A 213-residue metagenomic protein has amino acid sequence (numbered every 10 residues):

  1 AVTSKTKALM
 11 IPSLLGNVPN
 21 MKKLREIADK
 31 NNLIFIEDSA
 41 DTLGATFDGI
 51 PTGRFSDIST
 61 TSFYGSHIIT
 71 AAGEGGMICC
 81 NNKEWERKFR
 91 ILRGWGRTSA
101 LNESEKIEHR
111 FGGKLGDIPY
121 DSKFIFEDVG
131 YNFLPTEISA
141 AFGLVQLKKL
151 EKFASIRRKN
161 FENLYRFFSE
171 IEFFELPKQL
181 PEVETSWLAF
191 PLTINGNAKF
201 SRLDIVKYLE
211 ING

Functional and structural regions predicted by a protein language model:
A1-A71, M77-R87: Active-site phosphate-binding strand-loop segment of PLP-dependent enzymes
A8-P12, N17, M21-K23, K30 (+2 more regions): PLP-dependent aminotransferase class I/II
G73-E74, D128: A conserved catalytic-core signature of glycosyltransferases
E74-G75, N197: Glycine-centered small-residue motifs that form tight turns and secondary-structure capping sites at repeat-unit
G75-G76, L188: Small-molecule pocket liners
